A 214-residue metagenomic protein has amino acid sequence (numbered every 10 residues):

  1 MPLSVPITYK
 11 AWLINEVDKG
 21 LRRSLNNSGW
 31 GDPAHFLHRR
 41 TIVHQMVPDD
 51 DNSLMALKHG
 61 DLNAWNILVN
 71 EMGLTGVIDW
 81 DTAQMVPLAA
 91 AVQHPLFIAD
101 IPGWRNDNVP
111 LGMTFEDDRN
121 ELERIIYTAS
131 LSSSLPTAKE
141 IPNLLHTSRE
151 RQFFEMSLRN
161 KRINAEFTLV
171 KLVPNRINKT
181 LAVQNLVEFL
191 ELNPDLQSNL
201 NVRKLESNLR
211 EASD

Functional and structural regions predicted by a protein language model:
M1-L57, N70, Q84-D214: Intrinsically disordered, low-complexity intracellular terminal segments
D61, D79: Conserved catalytic-loop position in the HRD/HxD motif
A64, T82: Short, glycine/acidic-enriched loop or turn micro-motifs at the edges of active sites
